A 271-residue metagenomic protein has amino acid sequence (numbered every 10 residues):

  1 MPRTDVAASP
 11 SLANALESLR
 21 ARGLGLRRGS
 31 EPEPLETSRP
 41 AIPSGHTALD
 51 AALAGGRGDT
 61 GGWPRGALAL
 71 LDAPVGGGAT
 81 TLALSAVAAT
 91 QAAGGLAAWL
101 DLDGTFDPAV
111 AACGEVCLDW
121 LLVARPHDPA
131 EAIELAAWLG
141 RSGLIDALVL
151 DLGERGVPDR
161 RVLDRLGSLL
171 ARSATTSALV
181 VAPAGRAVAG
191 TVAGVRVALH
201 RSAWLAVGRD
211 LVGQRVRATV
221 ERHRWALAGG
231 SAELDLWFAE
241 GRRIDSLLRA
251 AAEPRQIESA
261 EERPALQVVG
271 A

Functional and structural regions predicted by a protein language model:
M1-G76, T80-W99, E262-A271: Detector for small/aliphatic-rich hydrophobic stretches
A8-S11, A41, G45-A48, A79 (+4 more regions): Helical mechanochemical/support elements of P-loop NTPase systems and associated helical scaffolds
T37, G94-R161: Conserved inter-motif catalytic segment of the P-loop NTP-binding fold
G61-W63, A89-A92, G114-V116, L139-S142 (+1 more regions): Conserved catalytic network of the ASCE P-loop NTPase/AAA+ motor domain
A69-L71, A98-L100, L122-A124, L179 (+1 more regions): Hydrophobic/aromatic beta-strand patches that form the interior of the parallel beta-sheet core in alpha/beta enzyme
L71-V75, D101-L102, L152-E154, P183-A184: Structural motif
L152-A193: Long, charge-dense, solvent-exposed interaction surfaces that engage phosphate-rich ligands
T176-P264: Phosphate-binding/switch region of NTP-binding enzymes
